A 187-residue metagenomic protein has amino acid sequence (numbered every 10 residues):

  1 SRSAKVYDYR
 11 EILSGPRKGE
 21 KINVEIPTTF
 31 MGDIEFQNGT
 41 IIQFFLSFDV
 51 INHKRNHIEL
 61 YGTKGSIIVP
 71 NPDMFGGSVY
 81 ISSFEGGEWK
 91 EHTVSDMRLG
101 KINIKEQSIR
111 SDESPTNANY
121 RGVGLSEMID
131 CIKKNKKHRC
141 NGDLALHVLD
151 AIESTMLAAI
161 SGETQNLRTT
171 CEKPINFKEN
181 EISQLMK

Functional and structural regions predicted by a protein language model:
S1-H53, D143, H147, K173: Rossmann-like dinucleotide-binding domain that binds NAD(P)(H)
G19, R110-N119: A short glycine-threonine-serine/GTX helix/turn-capping micro-motif
Q37-I41, K64, G86: Glycine-centered tight beta-turn/hairpin loop motif at sheet-sheet or coil-to-beta transitions
S47, N71-D73, T170: Surface loops and adjacent helix of pleckstrin homology
I58, F75-E91, R98-I104: Short polybasic amphipathic segments
G65-P70: Broad, structure-driven detector of short, well-ordered beta-strand segments within folded domains
D112-S114, E127-K187: C-terminal helix-rich "cap/oligomerization" subdomain common to oxidoreductases
Y120-E127: Generic alpha-helical secondary structure signal
